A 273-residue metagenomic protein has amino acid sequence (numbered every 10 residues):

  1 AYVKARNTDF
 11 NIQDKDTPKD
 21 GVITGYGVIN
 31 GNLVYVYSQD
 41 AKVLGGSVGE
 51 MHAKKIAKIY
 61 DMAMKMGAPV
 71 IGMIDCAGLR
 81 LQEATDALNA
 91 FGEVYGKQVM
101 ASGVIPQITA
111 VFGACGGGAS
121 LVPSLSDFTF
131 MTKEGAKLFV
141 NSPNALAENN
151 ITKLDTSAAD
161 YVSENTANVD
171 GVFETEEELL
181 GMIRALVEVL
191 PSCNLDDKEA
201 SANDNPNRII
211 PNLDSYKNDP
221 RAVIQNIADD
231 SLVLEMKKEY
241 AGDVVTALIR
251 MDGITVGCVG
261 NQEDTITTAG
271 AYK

Functional and structural regions predicted by a protein language model:
A1-I108, A114, A119-L121, L125-K137 (+1 more regions): Terminal-region recognition feature
N144-T152: Glycine-rich nucleotide-phosphate-binding loops and adjacent flexible coil segments
